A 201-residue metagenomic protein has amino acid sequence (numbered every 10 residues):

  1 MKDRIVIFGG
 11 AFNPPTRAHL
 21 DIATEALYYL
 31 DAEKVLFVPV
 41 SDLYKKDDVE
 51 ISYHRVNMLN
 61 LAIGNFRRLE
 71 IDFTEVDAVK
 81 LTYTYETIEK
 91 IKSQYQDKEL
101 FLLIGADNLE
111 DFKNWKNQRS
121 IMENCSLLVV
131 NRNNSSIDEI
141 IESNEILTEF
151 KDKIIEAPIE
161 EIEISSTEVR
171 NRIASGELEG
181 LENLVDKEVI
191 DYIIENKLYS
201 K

Functional and structural regions predicted by a protein language model:
M1-K201: Nucleotidyltransferase catalytic core that binds NTPs
